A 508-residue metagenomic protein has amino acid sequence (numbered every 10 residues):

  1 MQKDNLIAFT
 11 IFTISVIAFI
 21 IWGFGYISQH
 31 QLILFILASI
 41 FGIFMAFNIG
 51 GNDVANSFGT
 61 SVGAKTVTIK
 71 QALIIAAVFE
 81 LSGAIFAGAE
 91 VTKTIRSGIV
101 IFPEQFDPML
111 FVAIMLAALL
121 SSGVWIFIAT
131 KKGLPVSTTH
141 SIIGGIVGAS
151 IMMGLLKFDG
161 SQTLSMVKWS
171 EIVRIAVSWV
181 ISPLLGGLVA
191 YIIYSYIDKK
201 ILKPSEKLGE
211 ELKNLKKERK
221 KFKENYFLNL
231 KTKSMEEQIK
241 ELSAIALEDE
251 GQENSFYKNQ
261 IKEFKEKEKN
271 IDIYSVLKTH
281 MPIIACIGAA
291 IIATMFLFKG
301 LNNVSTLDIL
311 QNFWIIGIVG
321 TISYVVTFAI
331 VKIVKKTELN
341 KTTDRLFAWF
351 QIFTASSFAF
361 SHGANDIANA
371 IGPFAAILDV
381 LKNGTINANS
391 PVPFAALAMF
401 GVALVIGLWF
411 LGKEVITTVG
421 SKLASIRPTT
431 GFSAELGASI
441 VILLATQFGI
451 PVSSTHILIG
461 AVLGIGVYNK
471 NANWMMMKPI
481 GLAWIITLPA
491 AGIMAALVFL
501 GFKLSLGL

Functional and structural regions predicted by a protein language model:
M1-I17, Y196-F296, I318-F350: Intrinsically disordered, low-complexity non-transmembrane regions of multi-pass membrane transporters
M1-S39, K93-F111, K299-A348, N387 (+1 more regions): Helix-loop-helix hairpins and the membrane-proximal interhelical loops of multi-pass alpha-helical transport proteins
L32-A46, D107-L120, F394-V402, F448-L463: Structural signature of hydrophobic alpha-helical transmembrane segments
I43, F47-G51, E80-K93, A118-T130 (+16 more regions): Transmembrane alpha-helical segments of multi-pass membrane transport proteins and ion-pumping complexes
G50-T60, T66-V67, K132-I146, G363-A375 (+2 more regions): Short, non-helical or kinked segments that cap or interrupt transmembrane helices
T60-L156: Early transmembrane hairpin of solute transport permeases
T66-A77, P108-M109, G384-P391, P428-F432 (+1 more regions): Membrane-interface alpha-helices at helix entry/exit sites of multi-pass transporters
I128-P135, F358, T417-T455, K470 (+1 more regions): Hydrophobic alpha-helical bundle architecture
